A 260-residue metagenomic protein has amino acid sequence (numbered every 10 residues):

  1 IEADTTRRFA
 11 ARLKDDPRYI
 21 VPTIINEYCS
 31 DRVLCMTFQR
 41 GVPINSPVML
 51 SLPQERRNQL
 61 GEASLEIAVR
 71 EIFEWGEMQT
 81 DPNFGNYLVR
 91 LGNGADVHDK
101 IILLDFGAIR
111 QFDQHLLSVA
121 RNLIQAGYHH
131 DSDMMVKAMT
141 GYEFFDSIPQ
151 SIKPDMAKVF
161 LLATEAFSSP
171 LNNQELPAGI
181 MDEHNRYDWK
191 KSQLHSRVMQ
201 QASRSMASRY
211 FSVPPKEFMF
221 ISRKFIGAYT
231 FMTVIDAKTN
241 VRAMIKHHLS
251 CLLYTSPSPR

Functional and structural regions predicted by a protein language model:
I1-V42: Conserved ATP-binding subdomain of kinase catalytic cores across diverse folds
E2, C35, N83, D105 (+1 more regions): Residue-level signature of catalytic and energy-coupling elements of molecular machines, predominantly ATP/GTP-dependent
D4-R8, E66-I67, N122: Generic recognition of well-ordered alpha-helical segments within structured catalytic/regulatory domains
R12, R56-T80: Conserved kinase catalytic-core helix
S30, Q39-A63, R90-S256: Helix-rich C-lobe and terminal helical cap/extension of kinase-like folds
V33, Q79, I101: Hydrophobic "anchor" residues on beta-strands that sit immediately upstream of conserved functional sites
G85-L88: Catalytic-loop signature of eukaryotic-like protein kinases
S258-R260: Positively charged, low-complexity/disordered segments
